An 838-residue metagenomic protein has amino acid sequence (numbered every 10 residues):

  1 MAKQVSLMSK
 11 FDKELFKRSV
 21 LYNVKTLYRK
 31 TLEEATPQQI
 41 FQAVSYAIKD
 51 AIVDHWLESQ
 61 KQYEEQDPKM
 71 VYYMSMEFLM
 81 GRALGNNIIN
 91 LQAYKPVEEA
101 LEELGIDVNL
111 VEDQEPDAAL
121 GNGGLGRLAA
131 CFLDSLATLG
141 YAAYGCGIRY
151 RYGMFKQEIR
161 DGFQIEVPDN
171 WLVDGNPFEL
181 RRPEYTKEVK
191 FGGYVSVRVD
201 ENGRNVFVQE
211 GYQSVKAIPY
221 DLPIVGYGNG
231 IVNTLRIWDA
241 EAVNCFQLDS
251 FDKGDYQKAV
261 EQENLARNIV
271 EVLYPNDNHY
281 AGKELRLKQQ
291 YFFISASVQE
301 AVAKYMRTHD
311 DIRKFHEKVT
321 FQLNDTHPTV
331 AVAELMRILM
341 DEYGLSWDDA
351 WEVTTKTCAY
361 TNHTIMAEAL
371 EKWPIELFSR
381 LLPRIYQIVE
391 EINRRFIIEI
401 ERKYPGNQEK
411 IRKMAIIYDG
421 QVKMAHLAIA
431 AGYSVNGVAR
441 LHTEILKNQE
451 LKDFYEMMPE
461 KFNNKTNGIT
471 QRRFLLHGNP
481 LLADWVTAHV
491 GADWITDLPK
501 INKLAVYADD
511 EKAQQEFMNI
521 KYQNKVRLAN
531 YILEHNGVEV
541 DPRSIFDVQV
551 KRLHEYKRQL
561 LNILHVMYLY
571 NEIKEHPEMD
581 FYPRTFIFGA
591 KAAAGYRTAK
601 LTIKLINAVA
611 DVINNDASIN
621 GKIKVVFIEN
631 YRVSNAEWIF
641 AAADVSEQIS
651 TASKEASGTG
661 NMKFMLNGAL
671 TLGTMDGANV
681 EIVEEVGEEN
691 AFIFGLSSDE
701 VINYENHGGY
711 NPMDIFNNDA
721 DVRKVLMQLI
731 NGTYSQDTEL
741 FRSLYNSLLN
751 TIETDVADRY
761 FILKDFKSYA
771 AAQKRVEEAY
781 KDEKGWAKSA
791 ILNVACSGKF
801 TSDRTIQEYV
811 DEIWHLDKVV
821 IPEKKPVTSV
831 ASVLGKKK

Functional and structural regions predicted by a protein language model:
M1-K838: A conserved ligand/cofactor-binding region detector
